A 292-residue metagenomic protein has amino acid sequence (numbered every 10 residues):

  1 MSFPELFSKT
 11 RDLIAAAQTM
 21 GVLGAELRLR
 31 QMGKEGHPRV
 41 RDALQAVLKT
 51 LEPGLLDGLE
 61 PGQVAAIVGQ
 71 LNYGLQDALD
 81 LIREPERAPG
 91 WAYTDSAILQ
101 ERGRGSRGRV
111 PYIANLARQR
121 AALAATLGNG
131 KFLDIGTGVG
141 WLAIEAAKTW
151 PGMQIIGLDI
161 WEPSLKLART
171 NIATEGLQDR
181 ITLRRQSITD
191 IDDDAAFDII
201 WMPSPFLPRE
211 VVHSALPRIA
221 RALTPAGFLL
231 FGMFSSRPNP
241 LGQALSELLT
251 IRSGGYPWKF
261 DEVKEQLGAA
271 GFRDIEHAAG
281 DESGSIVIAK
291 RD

Functional and structural regions predicted by a protein language model:
K49-G130: Conserved Class I S-adenosyl-L-methionine-dependent methyltransferase catalytic core
G128-G138: Conserved class I S-adenosyl-L-methionine
W161: Conserved SAM/SAH-binding beta-strand->alpha-helix loop
T189-I200: A short acidic, Gly/Pro-enriched loop at the edge of an enzyme's catalytic core that lines a small-molecule cofactor
D198-V211: A short SAM/SAH-binding and catalytic strip from SAM-dependent methyltransferases
H213-P225: A short glycine-rich, Lys/Arg-flanked "PGG" loop and its adjoining helix->strand segment in the class I
G227-M233: Conserved beta-strand signature within the Rossmann-like core of class I S-adenosyl-L-methionine
S236-G254: Short, glycine-/aromatic-enriched active-site segment of Class I SAM-dependent methyltransferases
